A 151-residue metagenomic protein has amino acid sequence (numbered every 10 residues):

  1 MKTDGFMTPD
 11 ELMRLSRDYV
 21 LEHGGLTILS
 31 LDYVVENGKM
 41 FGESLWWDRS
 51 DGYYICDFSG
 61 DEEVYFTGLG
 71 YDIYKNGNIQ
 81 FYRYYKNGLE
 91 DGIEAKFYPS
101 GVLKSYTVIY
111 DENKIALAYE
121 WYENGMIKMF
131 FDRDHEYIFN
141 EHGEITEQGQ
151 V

Functional and structural regions predicted by a protein language model:
M1-V151: Glycine/tyrosine- and acidic-biased, solvent-exposed loop/turn segments at the edges of beta-strands
